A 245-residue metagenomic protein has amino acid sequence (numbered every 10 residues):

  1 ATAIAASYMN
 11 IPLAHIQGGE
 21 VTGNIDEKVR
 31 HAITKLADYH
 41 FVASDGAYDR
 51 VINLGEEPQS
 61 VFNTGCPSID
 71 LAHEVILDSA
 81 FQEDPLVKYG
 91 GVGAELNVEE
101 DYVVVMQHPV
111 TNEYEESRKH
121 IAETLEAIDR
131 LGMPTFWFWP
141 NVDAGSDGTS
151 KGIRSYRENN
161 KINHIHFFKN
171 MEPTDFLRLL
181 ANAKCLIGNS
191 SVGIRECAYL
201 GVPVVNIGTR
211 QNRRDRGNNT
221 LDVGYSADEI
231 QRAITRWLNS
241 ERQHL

Functional and structural regions predicted by a protein language model:
A1-A3, I16, H40, E172-D215: A donor-sugar binding/catalytic signature common to diverse glycosyltransferases and related nucleotide-sugar
A1-P58: Active-site and donor-binding regions of nucleotide-sugar-utilizing enzymes
E20-I25, Y48-D49, I69-D70, I194-E196 (+1 more regions): Short gly/pro/ser/thr-enriched loop/turn and capping motifs at secondary-structure boundaries
A37-S117: A nucleotide-sugar donor-handling region in carbohydrate enzymes
F41-V42, F62-T64, H166-K169, L221-S226: Short acidic-hydrophobic, aromatic-tinged amphipathic segments that line or gate anion-handling sites
A80-N182: Donor-nucleotide binding loops and adjacent catalytic segments primarily of GT-B fold Leloir glycosyltransferases
N212-W237, H244: Change "using UDP/GDP/dTDP sugars" to "using nucleotide sugars
